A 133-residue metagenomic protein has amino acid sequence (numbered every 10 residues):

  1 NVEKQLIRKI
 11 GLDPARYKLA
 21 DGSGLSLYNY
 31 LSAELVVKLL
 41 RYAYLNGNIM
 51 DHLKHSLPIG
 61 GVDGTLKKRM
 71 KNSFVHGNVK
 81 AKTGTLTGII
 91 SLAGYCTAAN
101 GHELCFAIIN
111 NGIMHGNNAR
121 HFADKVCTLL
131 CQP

Functional and structural regions predicted by a protein language model:
N1-G47, D51: A small/polar active-site loop signature that marks catalytic segments
D21-G22, S56-G61, T83, I108-G112: Active-site-proximal beta-strand/loop segments in catalytic clefts of secreted hydrolases
L25-L27, T65-L66, I113-H115: Flexible loop/turn segments at secondary-structure boundaries
L27-I49, S91-L92, A98-N111, V126: Active-site-proximal alpha-helical segments within enzyme catalytic domains
L45-I49, I59, Q132: Short, well-ordered loop/turn and helix-capping segments at boundaries between secondary-structure elements and domains
M50-D63, K125-V126: Active/binding-pocket-proximal capping segment
K68-A99: Short, Gly/Ser/Thr-enriched beta-strand-loop segments that form substrate-interacting elements of hydrolase/peptidase
A107-P133: C-terminal transmembrane beta-barrel domains of outer membrane proteins
